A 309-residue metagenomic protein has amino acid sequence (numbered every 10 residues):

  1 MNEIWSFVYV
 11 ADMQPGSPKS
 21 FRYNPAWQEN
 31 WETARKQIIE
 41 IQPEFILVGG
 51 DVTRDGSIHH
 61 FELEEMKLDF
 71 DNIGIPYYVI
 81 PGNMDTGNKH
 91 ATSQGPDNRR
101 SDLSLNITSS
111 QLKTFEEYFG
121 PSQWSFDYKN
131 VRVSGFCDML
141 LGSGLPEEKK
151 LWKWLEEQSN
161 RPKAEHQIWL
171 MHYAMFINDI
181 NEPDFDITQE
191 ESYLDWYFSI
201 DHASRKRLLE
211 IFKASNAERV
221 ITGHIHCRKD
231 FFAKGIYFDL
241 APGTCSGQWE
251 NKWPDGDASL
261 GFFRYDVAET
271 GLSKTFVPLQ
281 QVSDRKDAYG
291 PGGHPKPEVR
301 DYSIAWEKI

Functional and structural regions predicted by a protein language model:
M1-H60, S122: N-terminal active-site segment of His-dependent metallophosphoesterases
F7, I46, V133, Q167-I168: Hydrophobic beta-strand anchors of alpha/beta hydrolase catalytic cores
D12, G50-D51, G82-N83, F136 (+2 more regions): Active-site glycine-centered loops adjacent to acidic/histidine catalytic or metal-binding residues that shape
I58-Q167, E191-D195, R207-A214, R219 (+3 more regions): Extended active-site neighborhood of metal-dependent phosphoesterases/phosphodiesterases
P162-D184: Short acidic, glycine-rich surface-loop motifs adjacent to enzyme active sites
W169-M175, E218-R228: Histidine-centered catalytic micro-motifs
P183-I200: A solvent-exposed, charged loop/short amphipathic helix patch at secondary-structure junctions
R228-I309: Binuclear metal-dependent phosphoesterase catalytic core
